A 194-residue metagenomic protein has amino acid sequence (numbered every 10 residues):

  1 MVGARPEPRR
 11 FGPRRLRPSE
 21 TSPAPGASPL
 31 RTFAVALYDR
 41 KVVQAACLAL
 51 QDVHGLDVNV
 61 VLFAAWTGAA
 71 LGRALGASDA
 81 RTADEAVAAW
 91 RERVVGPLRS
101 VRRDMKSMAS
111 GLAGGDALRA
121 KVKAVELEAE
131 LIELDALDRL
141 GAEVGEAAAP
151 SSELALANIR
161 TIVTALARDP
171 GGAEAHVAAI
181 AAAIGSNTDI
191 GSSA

Functional and structural regions predicted by a protein language model:
M1-R10: Compositionally biased, low-complexity flexible segments
G12-R40, G96-K106: An acidic intrinsically disordered interaction segment
V42-A86: N-terminal interaction modules that seed assembly of large macromolecular complexes
A46, D57-L62, V94-P97, G114 (+1 more regions): Residue-level detector of well-ordered alpha-helical segments, enriched for hydrophobic/aromatic packing positions
A74-R81, R99-A113: Short acidic alpha-helical/loop segments enriched in Asp/Glu that coordinate divalent cations
T82-P97, T161-R168: Short, mixed-charge aromatic SLiMs
D104-A183: A charged, amphipathic interaction segment
D189-S193: Interaction-prone helical segments in low-complexity regions
